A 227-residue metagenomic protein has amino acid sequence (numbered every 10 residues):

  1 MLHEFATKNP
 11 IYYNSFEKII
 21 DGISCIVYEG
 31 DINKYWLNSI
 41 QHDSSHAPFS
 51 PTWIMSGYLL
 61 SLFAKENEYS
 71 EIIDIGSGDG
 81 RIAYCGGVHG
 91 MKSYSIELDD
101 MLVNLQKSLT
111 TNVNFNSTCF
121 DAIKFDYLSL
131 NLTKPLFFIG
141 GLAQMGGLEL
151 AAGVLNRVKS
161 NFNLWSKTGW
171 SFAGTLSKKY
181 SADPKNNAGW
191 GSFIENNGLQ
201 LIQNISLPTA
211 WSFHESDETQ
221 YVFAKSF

Functional and structural regions predicted by a protein language model:
M1-N67: S-adenosyl-L-methionine
Y69-G78: Conserved class I S-adenosyl-L-methionine
R81-M91: Conserved SAM-binding loop of SAM-dependent methyltransferases across substrates and taxa, primarily the Class I
I82, M101-L105: Conserved short alpha-helix immediately C-terminal to the canonical SAM/SAH-binding motif I of Rossmann-like
K92-E97: Conserved SAM-binding motif I beta-strand of class I
L105-T133: S-adenosyl-L-methionine
K134-A151: A short SAM/SAH-binding and catalytic strip from SAM-dependent methyltransferases
E149-S216: C-terminal substrate-binding/active-site "lid" region of AdoMet-derived donor-dependent transferases
